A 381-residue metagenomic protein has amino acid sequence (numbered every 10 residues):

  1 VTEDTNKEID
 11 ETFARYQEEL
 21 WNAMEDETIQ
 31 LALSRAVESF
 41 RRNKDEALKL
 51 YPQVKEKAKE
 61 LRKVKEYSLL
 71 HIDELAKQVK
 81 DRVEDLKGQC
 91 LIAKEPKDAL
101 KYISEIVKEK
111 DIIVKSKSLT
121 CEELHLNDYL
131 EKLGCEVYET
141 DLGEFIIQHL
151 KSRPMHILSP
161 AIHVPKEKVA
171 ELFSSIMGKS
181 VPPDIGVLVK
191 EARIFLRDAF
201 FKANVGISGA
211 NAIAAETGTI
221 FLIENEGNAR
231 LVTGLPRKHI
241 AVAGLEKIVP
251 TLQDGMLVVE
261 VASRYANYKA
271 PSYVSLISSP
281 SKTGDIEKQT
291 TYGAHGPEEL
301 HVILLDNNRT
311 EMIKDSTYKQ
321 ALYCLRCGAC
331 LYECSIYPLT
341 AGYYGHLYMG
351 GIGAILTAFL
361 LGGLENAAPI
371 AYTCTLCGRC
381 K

Functional and structural regions predicted by a protein language model:
T2-T317, I352: The feature marks the mature, well-folded catalytic cores of soluble enzymes
Y292-A321, L331, Y337-K381: Ferredoxin-type iron-sulfur electron-transfer modules in oxidoreductases and energy-metabolism complexes
C324: Phosphate-binding glycine-rich loops and their immediate beta-loop-alpha structural context
